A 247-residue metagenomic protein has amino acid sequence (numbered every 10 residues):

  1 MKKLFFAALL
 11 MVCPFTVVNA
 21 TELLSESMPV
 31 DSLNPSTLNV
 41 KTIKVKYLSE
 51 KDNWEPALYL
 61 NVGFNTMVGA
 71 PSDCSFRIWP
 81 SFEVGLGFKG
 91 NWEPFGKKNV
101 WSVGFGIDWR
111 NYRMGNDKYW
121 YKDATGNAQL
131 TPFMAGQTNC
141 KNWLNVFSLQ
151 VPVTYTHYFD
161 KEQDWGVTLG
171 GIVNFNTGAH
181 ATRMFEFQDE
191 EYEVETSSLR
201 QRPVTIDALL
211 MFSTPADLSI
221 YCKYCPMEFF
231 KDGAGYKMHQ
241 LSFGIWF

Functional and structural regions predicted by a protein language model:
M1-D52: Cleavable N-terminal export/targeting peptides
N39-S49, V68, F88-G96, Y155-F159 (+3 more regions): Outer-membrane beta-barrel proteins
D52-L58, K97-V103, N145, Q163-V167 (+3 more regions): Outer-envelope beta-barrel architecture signal
V62-A70, I107-R113, H157, V173-A179 (+3 more regions): Transmembrane beta-strands of outer-membrane beta-barrel pores
N65-F88, F230: Surface-exposed strand-loop-strand hairpins of Gram-negative outer-membrane beta-barrel proteins
M67, E195-F247: Predominantly the C-terminal beta-signal and adjacent terminal strand-loop region of outer-membrane beta-barrel
V68-W79, Y112-V146, N176-Q188, Y192-L209: Extracellular/periplasm-exposed beta-strand and loop segments of Gram-negative cell-envelope proteins, dominated by
W92-F175: Gram-negative (and chloroplast) outer-membrane scaffold detector with strong preference for beta-barrel transmembrane
